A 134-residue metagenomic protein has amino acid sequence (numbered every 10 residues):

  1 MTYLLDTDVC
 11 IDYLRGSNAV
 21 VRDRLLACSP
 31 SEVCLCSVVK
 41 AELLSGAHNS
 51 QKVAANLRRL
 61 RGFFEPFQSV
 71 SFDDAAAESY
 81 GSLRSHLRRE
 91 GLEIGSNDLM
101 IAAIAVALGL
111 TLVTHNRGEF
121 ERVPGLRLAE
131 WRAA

Functional and structural regions predicted by a protein language model:
M1, A102, V106-A134: Acidic, PIN/NYN-like endoribonuclease modules and their adjacent C-terminal/linker elements
M1-L35, S45-G62, G118, A134: Short, well-structured N-terminal submotif of metal-dependent ribonuclease cores
V9-C10, V39, A76, M100 (+1 more regions): Alpha-helix capping/helix-boundary segments
C10-I11, A41-L44, V70, E121 (+1 more regions): Nucleotide phosphate-binding site architecture
S37, D73, R132: Residues at the C-termini of beta-strands that transition into short coil/loop
F67-V113: Active-site neighborhoods of divalent-metal-dependent phosphate/nucleic-acid chemistry enzymes
